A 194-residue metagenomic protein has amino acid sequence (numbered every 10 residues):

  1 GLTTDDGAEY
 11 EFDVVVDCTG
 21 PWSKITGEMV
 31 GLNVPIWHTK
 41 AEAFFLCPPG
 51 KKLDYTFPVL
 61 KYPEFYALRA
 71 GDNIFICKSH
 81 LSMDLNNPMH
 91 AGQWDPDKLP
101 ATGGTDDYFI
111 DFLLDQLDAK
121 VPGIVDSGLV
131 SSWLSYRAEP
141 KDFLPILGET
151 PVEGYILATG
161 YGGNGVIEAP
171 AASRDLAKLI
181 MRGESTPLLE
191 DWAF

Functional and structural regions predicted by a protein language model:
G1: A conserved short coil-to-beta-strand element within the FAD-binding core of flavoproteins
T4-D5, N33, Y136, G162: Generic anion/oxyanion-binding catalytic loop in active/binding sites
T4-D6, H38, K78, G160: Residue-level recognition of conserved beta-strand positions in structured domain cores
D5-V14: Core beta-strand elements of the Rossmann-like FAD/NAD(P) dinucleotide-binding domain in flavoenzyme oxidoreductases
G7, W94-K98, A158-Y161: Short amphipathic alpha-helical segments at helix-loop
Y10, A138, I167-E168: Substrate-binding strand-loop-helix patch in Rossmann-like NAD(P)-dependent oxidoreductase/epimerase domains
T19-E153: Active-site substrate-recognition segment that forms the wall of the catalytic cavity or substrate channel
T150-F194: C-terminal lid/capping helical subdomain adjacent to the catalytic/cofactor pocket in oxidative enzymes
